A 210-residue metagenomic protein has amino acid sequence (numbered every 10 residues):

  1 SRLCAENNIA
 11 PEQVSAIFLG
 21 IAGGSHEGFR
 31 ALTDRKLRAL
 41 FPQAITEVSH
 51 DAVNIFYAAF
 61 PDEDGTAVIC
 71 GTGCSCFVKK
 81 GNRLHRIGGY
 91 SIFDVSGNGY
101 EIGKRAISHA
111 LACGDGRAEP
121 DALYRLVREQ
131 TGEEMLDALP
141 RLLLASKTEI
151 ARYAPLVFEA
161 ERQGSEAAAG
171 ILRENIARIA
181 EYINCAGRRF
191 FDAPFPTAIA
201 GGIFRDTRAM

Functional and structural regions predicted by a protein language model:
S1-A16, D34-F41, A59-T66, I107-M210: ATP-binding/phosphotransfer module of carbohydrate and carboxylate kinases, centering on a glycine-rich
G24-D121: Phosphate-binding/catalytic loop of phosphoryl-transfer enzymes
